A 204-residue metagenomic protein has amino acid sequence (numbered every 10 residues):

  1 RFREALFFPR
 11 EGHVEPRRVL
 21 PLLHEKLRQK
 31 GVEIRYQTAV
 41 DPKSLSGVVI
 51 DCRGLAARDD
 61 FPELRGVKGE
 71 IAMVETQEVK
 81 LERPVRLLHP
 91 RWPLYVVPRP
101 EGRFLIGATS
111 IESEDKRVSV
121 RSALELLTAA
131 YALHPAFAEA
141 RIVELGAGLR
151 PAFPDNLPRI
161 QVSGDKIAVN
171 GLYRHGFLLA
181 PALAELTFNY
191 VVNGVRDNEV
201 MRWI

Functional and structural regions predicted by a protein language model:
R1-K30, A152-F153: Flavin (FAD/FMN) cofactor-binding and adjacent substrate-gating region of FAD-dependent oxidoreductase domains
F7, A108-E112, L172: Short, histidine-centered active-site or binding-site loop motifs used for metal coordination, general acid-base
G12, E33-L45: A conserved short coil-to-beta-strand element within the FAD-binding core of flavoproteins
E15, V19-K26, Y36, V49 (+3 more regions): Internal, well-ordered alpha-helical segments in soluble enzyme and binding-protein domains
P16, A140-I204: C-terminal catalytic lobe of FAD-dependent flavoproteins
L27-V32, H134, T187-V195: Short, hydrophobic alpha-helical segments
L45-L55, A184: Short hydrophobic core segments
R53-G164: Active-site substrate-recognition segment that forms the wall of the catalytic cavity or substrate channel
